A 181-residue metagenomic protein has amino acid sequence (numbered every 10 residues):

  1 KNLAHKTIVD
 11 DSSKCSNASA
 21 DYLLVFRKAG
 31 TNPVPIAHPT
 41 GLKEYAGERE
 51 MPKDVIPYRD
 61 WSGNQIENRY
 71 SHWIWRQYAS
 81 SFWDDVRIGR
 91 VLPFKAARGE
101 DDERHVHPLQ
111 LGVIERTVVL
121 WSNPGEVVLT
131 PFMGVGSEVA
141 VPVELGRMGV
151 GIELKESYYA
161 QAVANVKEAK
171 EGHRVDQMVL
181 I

Functional and structural regions predicted by a protein language model:
K1-Q161: Core catalytic lobe of class I
V163-I181: S-adenosyl-L-methionine
